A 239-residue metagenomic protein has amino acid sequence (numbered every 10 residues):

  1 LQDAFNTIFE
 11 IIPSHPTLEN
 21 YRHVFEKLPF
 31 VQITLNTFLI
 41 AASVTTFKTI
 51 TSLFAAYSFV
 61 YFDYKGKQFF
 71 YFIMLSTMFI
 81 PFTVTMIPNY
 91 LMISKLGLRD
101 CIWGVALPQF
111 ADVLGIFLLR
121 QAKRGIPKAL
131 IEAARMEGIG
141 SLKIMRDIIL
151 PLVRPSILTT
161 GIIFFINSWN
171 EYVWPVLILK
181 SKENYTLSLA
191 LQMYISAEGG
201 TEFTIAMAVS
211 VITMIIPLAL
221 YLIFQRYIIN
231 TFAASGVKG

Functional and structural regions predicted by a protein language model:
L1-G239: A structural signal for multi-pass alpha-helical bundles of membrane permease subunits that mediate small-molecule
